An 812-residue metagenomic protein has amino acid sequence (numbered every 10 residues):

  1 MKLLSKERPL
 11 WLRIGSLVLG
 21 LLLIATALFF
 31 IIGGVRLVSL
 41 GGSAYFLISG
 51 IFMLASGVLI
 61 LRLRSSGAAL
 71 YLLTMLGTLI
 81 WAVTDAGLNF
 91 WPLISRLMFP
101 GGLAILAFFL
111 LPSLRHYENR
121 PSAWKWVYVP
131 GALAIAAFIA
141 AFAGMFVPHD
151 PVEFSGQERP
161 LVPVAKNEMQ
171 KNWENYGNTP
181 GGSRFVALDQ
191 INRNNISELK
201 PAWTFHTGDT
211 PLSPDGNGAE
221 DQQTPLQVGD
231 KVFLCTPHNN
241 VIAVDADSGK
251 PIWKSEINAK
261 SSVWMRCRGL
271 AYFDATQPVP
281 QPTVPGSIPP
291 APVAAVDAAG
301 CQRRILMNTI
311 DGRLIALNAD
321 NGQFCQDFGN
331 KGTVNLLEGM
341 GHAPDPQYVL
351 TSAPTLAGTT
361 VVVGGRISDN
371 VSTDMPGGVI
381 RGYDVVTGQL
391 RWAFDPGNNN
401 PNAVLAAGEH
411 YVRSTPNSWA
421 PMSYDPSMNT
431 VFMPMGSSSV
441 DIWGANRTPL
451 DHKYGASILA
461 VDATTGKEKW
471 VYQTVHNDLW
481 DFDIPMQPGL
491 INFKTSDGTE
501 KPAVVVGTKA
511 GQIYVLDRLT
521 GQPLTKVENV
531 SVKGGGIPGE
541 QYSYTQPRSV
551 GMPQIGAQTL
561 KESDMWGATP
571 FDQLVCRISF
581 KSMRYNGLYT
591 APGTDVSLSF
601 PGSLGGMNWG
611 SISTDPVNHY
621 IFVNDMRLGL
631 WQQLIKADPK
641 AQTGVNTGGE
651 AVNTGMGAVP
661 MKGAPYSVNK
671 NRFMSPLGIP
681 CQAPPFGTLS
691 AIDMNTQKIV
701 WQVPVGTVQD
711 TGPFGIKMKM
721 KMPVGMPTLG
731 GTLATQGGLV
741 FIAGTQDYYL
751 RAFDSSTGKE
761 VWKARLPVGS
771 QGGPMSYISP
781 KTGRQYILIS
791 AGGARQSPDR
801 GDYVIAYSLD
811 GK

Functional and structural regions predicted by a protein language model:
M1-S155: Topology signature of small-to-medium multi-pass alpha-helical membrane proteins
F138-L188, Y544-T569: N-terminal pre-domain segments of enzymes
W173-G177, N217-H238, W264-R313, P346-S372 (+10 more regions): Repeat-blade elements of multi-bladed beta-propeller folds
E174-S183, D189-Q190, N194, W566-V575 (+3 more regions): Predominantly extracellular/luminal regions of secreted and cell-surface proteins, especially disulfide-bonded
P180-V186, D209-D215, I242, D441-I442 (+1 more regions): Short, solvent-exposed loop/turn elements at domain surfaces
S183-N195, S213-D221, G408: Short, polar loop/linker segments at the starts of domains and inter-domain junctions
I196-T210, V241-W264, F273-V284, L314-D345 (+9 more regions): Extracytoplasmic/lumenal domain signature
S423, Q546, V550-L630, D638-K640 (+3 more regions): Long, low-complexity segments enriched in small/aliphatic residues
